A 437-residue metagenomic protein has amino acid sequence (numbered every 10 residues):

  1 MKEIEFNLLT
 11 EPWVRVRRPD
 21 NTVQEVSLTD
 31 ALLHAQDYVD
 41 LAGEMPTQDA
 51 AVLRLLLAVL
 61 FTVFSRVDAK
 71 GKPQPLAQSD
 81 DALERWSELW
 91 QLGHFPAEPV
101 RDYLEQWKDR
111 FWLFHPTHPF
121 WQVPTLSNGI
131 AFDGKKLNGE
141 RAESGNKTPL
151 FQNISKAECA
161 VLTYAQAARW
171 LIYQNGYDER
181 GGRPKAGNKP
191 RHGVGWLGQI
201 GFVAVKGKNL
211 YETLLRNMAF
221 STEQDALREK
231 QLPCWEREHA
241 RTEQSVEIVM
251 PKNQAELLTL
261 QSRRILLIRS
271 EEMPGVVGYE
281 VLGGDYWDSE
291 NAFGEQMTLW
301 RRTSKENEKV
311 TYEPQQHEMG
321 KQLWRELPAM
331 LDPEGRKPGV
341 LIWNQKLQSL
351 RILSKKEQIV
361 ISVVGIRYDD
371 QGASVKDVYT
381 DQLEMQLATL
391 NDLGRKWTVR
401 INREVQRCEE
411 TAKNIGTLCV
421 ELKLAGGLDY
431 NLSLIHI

Functional and structural regions predicted by a protein language model:
M1-N146, Y173, D178-K185, K189-I435: Extended alpha-helical scaffolding segments
L150-N153: Beta-propeller folds
C159-L162, R264: The −1 position to Zn-ligating cysteines in a subset of zinc-ribbon hairpins
Y164-A167: Cys/His-coordinated zinc-binding microdomains
